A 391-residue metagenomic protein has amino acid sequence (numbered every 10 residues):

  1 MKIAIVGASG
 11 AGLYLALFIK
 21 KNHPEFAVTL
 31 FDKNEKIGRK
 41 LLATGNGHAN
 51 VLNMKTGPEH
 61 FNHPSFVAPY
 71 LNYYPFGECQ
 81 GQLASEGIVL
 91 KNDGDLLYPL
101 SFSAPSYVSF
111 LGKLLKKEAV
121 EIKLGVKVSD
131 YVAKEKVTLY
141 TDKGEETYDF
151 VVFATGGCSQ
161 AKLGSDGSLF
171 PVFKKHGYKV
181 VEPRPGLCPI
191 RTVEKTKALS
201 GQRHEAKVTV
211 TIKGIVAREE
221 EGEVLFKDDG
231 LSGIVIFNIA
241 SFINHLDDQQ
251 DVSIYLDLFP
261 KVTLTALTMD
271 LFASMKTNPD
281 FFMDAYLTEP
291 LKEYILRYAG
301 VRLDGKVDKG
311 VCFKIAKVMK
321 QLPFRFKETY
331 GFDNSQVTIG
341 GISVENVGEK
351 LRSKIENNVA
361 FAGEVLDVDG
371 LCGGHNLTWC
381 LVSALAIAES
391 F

Functional and structural regions predicted by a protein language model:
M1-A11: Beta1/beta-strand and adjacent pyrophosphate-binding region of the FAD-binding site in flavoprotein oxidoreductases
A4-V6, F31, V128, E146-K162 (+4 more regions): Short hydrophobic core segments
V6, K20-N46: Glycine-rich FAD pyrophosphate-binding loop
K36-I37, A43, V51, K55-G57 (+2 more regions): An anion/pyrophosphate-binding glycine-rich loop and adjacent beta-alpha core in soluble alpha-beta enzymes
G45-D93: Glycine-rich active-site loop/strand segments that organize a redox cofactor
V67-P75, G94-K113, Q160-S165, V193 (+1 more regions): Short beta-strand to alpha-helix junction loop
Y73-F150, L296: Feature captures the FAD/FMN-dependent oxidoreductase FAD-binding
L124, E293-D369: A glycine-rich dinucleotide-binding beta-alpha-beta segment and adjacent secondary-structure elements that constitute
